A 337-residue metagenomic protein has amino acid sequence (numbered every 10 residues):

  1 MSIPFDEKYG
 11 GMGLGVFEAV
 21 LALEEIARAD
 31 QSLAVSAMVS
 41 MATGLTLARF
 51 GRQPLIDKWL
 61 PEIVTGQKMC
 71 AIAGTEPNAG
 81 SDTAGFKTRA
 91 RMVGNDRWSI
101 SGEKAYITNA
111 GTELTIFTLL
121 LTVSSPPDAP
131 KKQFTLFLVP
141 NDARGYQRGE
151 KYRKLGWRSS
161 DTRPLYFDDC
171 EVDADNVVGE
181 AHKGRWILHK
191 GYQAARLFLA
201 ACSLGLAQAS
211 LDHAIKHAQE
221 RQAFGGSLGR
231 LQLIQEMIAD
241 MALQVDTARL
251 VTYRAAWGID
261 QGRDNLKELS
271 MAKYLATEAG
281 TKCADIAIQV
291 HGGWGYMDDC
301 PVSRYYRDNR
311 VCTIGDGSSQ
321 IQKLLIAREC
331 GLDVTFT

Functional and structural regions predicted by a protein language model:
M1-A29, L33-A34, M38, F50-L55 (+6 more regions): Alpha-helical interface subdomain recognition
L23-A27, L121-V123, V139-R144, D168-V172: Short Ser/Thr-interspersed hydrophobic loop/turn segments at strand-loop and sheet-helix junctions that line or gate
S36, N78-S81, I107-E113, P126-D128 (+1 more regions): Short Gly/Pro-enriched turn/cap motifs at secondary-structure boundaries
G44-F50, I72, A84, P127: Flexible, glycine-rich active-site loops centered on histidine and acidic residues that chelate a metal or position
G66-T75, L120: A short, Trp-centered hydrophobic/proline-enriched beta-strand micro-motif
G85, D142-D173: Flexible, small-/acidic-enriched active-site or ligand-binding loops
R97-Q147: A short core secondary-structure module
D169-I187: Long, acidic (Asp/Glu-rich), low-complexity accessory segments flanking structured domains
